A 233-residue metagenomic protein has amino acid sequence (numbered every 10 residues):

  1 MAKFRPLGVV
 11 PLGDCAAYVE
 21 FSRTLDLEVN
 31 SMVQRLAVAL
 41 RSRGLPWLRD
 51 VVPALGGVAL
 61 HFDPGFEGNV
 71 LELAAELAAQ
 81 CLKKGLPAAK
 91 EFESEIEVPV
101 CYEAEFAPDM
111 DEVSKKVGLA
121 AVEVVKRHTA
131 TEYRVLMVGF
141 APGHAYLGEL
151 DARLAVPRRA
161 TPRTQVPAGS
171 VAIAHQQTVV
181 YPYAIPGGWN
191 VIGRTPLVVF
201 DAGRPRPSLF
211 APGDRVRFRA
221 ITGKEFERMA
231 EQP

Functional and structural regions predicted by a protein language model:
M1-P233: Glycine-rich active-site loops that engage anionic ligands at enzyme catalytic sites
